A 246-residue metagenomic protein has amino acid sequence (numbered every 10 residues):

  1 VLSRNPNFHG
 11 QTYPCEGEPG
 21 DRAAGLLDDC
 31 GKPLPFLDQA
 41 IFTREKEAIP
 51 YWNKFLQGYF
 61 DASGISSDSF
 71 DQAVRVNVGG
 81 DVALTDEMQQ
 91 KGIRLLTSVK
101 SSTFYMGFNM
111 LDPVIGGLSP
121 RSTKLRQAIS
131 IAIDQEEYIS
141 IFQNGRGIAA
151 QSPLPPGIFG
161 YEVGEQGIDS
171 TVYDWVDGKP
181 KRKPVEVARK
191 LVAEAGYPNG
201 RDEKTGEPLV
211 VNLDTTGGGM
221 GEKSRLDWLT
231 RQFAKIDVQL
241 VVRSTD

Functional and structural regions predicted by a protein language model:
V1-I41, I49-P50, V185-E186, K190: Gly/Pro-rich hinge or "lid" segments in bacterial periplasmic/extracellular proteins
N7, L56-F60, P113, L125 (+4 more regions): Sec-exported extracytoplasmic/periplasmic mature domains
P14-P35, V76-D86, Q90, S119-P120 (+1 more regions): Surface-exposed intrinsically disordered loops and tails
C15, K32-L34, F42-Y51, P180-V185 (+1 more regions): Ligand/substrate-recognition segments at binding pockets and active sites
P19, D28-C30, I41-D112, E136 (+1 more regions): Extracellular/periplasmic solute-recognition and catalytic clefts
A48-Y51, S66-F70, F104, R121 (+6 more regions): Stable alpha-helical elements in mature extracytoplasmic
I115-G116, I148-Y197, T215-R225: Structural transition elements
